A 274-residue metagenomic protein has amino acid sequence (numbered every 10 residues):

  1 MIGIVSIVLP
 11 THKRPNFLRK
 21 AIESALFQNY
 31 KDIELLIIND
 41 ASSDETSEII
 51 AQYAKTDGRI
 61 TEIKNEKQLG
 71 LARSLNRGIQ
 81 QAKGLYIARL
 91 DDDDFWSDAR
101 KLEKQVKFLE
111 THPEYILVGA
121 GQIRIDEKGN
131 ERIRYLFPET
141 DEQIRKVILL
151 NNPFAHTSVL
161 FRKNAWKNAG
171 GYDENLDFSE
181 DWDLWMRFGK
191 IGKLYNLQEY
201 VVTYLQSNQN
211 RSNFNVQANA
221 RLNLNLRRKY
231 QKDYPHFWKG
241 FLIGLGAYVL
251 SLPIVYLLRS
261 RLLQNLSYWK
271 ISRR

Functional and structural regions predicted by a protein language model:
M1-V216, K270-R273: Nucleotide-sugar donor-binding/catalytic module of glycosyltransferases that assemble extracellular/cell-envelope
A165-E174, L205-N208, N225-R227, L242-I254: Short secondary-structure transition/capping segments
Y200-S207, N213-W238: Catalytic core of nucleotide-sugar-dependent glycosyltransferases
K232-R274: Membrane-proximal basic amphipathic "stem/tether" segments
